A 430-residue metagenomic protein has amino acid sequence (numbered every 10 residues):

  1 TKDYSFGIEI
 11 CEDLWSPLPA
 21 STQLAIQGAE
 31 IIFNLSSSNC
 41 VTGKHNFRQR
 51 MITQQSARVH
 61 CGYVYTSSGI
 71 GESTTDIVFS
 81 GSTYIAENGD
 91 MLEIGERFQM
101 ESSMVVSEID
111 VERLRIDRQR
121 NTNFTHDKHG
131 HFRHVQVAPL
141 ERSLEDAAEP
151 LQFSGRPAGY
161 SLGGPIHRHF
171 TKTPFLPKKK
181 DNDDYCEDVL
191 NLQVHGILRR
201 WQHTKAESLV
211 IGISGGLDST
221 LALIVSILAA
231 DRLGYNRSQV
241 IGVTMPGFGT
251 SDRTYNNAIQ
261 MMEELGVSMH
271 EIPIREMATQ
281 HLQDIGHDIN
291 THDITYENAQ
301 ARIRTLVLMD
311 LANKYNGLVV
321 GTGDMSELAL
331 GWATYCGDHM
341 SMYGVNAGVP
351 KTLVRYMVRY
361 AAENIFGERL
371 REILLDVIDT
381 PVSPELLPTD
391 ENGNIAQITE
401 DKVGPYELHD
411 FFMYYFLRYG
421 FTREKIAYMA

Functional and structural regions predicted by a protein language model:
K2-Y4, H60-C61, I70-T74, E87 (+4 more regions): ATP/NTP-dependent adenylation/nucleotidyl-transfer catalytic domains that generate, transfer, or process NMP-activated
D3-D13, F33, Q193: Active-site-proximal beta-strand elements of phosphoester/diester hydrolases
I8-D13, C40-G43, T295-A299: Short, flexible loop segments at the rims of nucleotide/cofactor-binding pockets, characterized by
E9-C11, N34-L35, S67, T244 (+1 more regions): Short beta-strand segments
I10-L18, K44, V189-L190, G323 (+1 more regions): A general structural motif
L14-V105: CN hydrolase (nitrilase-like) catalytic-core segments centered on the catalytic cysteine and neighboring Lys/Glu
S107-I109: Generic detection of short hydrophobic beta-strand segments and adjacent strand-loop junctions
